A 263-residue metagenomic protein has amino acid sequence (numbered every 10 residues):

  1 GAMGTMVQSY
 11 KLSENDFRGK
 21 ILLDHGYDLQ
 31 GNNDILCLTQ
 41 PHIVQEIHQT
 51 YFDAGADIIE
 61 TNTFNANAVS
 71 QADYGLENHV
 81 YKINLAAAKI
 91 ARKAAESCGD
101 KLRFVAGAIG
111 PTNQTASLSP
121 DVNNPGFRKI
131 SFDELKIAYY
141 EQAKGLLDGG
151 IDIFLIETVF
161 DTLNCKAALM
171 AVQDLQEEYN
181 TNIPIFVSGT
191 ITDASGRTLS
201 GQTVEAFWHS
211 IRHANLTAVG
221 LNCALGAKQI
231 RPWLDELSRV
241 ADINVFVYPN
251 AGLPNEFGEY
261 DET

Functional and structural regions predicted by a protein language model:
A2-T263: Domain-level signal for soluble alpha/beta catalytic cores
